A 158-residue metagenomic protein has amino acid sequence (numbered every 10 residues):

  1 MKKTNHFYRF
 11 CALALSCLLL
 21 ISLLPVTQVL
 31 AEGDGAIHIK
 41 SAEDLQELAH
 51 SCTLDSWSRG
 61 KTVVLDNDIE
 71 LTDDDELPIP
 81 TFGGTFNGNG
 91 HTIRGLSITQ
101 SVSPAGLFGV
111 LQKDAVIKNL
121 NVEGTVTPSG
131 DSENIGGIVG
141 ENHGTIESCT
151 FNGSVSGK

Functional and structural regions predicted by a protein language model:
M1-F7: N-terminal secretory signal peptides that target proteins for export/translocation
F7-L18: Sec-dependent N-terminal signal peptides
L19-L20, S148: Ubiquitous "structural anchor" signal
L20-V29: C-terminal segment of classical bacterial N-terminal signal peptides
V29-K158: Surface-exposed repetitive/solenoidal architectures
